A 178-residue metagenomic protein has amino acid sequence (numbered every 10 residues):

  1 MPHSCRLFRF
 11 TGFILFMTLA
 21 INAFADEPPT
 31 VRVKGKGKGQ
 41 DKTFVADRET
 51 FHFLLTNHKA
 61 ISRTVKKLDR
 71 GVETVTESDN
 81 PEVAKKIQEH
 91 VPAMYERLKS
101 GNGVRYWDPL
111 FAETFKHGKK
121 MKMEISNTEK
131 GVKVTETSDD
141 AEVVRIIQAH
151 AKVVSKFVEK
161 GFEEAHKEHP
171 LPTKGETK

Functional and structural regions predicted by a protein language model:
P2-G12: Bacterial N-terminal signal peptides that target proteins for export
T11-N22: Bacterial N-terminal signal peptides
E27-H58, E82-K119, V154, V158-P172: A low-complexity, Ser/Thr/Gly/Pro-enriched, surface-exposed linker/loop concept that marks segments flanking
E27-V33, K66-E82, K130-G131, T135: Terminal, regulation- and interaction-focused segments at domain boundaries
G71-V72, D79-K85, A93-Y95, D140-V144: Primarily extracytoplasmic ectodomains and periplasmic/lumenal surface modules that are beta-strand-rich
P109-D139: Short, solvent-exposed interaction modules
N127-E164: Short, well-ordered, aromatic-rich surface patches in folded extracellular/luminal domains
E176-K178: Short, solvent-exposed mixed-charge patches
